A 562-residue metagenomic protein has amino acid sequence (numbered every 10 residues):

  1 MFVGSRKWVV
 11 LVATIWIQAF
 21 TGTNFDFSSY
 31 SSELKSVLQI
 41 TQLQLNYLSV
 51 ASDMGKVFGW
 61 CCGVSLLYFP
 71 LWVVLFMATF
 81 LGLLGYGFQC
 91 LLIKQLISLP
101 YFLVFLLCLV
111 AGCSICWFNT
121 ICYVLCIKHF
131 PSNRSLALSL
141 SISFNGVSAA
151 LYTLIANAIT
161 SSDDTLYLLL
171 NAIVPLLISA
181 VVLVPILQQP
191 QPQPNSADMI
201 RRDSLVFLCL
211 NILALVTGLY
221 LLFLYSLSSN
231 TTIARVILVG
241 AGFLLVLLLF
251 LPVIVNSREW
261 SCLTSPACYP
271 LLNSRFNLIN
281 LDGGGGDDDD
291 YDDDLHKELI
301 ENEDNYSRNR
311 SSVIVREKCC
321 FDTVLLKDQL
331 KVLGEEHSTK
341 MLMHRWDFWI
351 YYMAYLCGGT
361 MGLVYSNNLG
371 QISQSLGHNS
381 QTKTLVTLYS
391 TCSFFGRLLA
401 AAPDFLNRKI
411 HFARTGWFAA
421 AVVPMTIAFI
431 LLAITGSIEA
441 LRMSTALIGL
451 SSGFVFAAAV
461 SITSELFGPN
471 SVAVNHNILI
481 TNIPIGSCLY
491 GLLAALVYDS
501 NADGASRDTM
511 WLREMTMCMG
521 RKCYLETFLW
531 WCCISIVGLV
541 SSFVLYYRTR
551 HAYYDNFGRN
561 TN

Functional and structural regions predicted by a protein language model:
N24-L34, Y220-I233, V332-G334, S338-F395 (+1 more regions): Extracytoplasmic gate region of multi-pass secondary transporters
F27-Y30, L34, I115-I142, Y152-T153 (+4 more regions): Intracellular juxtamembrane helix-capping segments at the cytosolic ends of symmetry-related transmembrane helices
L34-K35, S65-L67, I155-S161, L224-L227 (+4 more regions): Interfacial helix-cap and linker-helix signal at transmembrane-aqueous boundaries of multi-pass secondary transporters
Y47-L67, L84-G85, L91, A150 (+2 more regions): Central cavity-lining transmembrane alpha-helices of secondary-active solute carriers, predominantly the Major
G55-K56, F130-V184, D198-L224, C392-F395 (+3 more regions): Glycine-rich segments within core transmembrane alpha-helices of 12-TM secondary carriers
V73-F88, R414-I430: Structural signature of the two symmetry-related core transmembrane helices
G85, S98-W117, A440-F454: Hydrophobic core of transmembrane alpha-helices in multi-pass small-molecule transporters, especially MFS/SLC-type
I186-H344, I350, A552-N562: Long, low-complexity inter-transmembrane loops of multi-pass membrane transporters
